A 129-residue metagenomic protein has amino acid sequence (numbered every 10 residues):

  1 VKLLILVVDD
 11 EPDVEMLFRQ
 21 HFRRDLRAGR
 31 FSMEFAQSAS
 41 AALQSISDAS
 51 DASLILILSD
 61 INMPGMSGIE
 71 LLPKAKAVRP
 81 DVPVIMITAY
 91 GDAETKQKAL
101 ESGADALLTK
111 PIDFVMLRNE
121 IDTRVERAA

Functional and structural regions predicted by a protein language model:
P12-E34: Two-component/phosphorelay signaling modules centered on CheY-like receiver
S38-A41, S67-E70: Acidic catalytic/metal-coordinating carboxylates
D51-L58: Active-site beta3 strand of CheY-like receiver
M63: Receiver (REC) domain active-site loop signature in two-component systems and cognate sites in sensor histidine kinases
E70, A77, G91-A106, N119: Alpha4 helix (beta4-alpha4-beta5 surface) of REC/receiver domains from two-component response regulators
K110: A Lys-centered signature of the CheY-like receiver
D113: Receiver (REC) domain switch/active-site region of two-component response regulators
